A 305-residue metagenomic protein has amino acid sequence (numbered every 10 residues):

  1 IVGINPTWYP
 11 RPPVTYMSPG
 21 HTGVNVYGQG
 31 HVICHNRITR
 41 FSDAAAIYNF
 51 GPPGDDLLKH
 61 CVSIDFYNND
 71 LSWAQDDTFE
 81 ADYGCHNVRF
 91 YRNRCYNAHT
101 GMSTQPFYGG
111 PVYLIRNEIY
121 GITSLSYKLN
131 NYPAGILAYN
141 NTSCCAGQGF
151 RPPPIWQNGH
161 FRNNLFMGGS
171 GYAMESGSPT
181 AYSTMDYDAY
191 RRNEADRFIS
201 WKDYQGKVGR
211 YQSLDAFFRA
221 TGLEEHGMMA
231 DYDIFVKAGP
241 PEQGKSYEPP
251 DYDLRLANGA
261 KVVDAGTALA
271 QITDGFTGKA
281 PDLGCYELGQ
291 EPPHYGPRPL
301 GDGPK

Functional and structural regions predicted by a protein language model:
I1-T15, T22, Y27-A44, Y48 (+8 more regions): Right-handed parallel beta-helix
P12-G23, Q157-K305: Acidic, glycine- and Ser/Thr-rich low-complexity intrinsically disordered tracts in extracellular/secreted proteins
N49, R94, P106, T221 (+1 more regions): Short, flexible helix/strand-to-coil boundary loops that buttress conserved ligand/catalytic motifs in alpha/beta
D55, D76-T78, M102, S126 (+4 more regions): Generic recognition of flexible, low-complexity loop/linker segments
T78-A81, L283: Generic detector of well-ordered alpha-helical packing
A81, T104-Q105, K128-N130, P153-P154 (+1 more regions): Short, T/G/N/S-enriched strand-turn elements that build extracellular solenoid repeat scaffolds
